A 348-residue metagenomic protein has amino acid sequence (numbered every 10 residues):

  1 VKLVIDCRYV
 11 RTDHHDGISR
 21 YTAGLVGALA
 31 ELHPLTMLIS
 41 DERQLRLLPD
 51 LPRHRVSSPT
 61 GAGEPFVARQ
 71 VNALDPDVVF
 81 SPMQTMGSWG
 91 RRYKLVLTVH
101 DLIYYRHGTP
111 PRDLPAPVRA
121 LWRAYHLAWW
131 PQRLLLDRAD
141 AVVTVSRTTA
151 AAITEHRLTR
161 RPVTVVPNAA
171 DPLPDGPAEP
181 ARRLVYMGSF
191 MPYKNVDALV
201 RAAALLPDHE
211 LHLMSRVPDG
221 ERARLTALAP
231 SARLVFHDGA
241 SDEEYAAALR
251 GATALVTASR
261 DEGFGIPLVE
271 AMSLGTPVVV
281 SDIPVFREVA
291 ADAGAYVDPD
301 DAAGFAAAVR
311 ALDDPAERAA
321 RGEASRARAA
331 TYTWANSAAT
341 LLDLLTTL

Functional and structural regions predicted by a protein language model:
V1-L348: Carbohydrate transferase catalytic cores enriched for Leloir-type hexosyltransferases
